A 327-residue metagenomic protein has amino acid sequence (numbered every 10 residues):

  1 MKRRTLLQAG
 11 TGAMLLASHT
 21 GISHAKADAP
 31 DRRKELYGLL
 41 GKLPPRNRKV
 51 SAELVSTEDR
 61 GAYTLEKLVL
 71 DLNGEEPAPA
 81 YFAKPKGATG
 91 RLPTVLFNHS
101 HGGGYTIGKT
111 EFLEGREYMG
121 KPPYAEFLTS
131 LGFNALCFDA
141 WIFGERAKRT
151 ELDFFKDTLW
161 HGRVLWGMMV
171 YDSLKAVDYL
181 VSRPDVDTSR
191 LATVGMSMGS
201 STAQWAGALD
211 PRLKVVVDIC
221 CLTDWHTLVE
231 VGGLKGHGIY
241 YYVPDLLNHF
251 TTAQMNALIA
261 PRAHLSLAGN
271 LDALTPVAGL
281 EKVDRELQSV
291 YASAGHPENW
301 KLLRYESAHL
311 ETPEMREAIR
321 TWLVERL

Functional and structural regions predicted by a protein language model:
M1, T20-K34: C-terminal segment of N-terminal export signals and the immediately downstream linker at the start of the mature
T5-A25: N-terminal export signals
V50-A88: N-terminal cap/lid segment of alpha/beta-hydrolase-fold proteins
R91-S100: Short beta-strand element of the alpha/beta-hydrolase
S100-Y171, V229-E230: Cap/lid segment of the alpha/beta-hydrolase catalytic domain
F154-S197: Gly/Ser-rich "nucleophile elbow"/oxyanion-hole loop immediately N-terminal to the catalytic nucleophile in hydrolases
V215-N256, P261, P276-D284, A292-H296: Mobile cap/lid helix-loop segments that gate and shape the active-site cleft of serine hydrolases
R285, V290-L327: C-terminal catalytic histidine-bearing segment of alpha/beta-hydrolase fold enzymes
